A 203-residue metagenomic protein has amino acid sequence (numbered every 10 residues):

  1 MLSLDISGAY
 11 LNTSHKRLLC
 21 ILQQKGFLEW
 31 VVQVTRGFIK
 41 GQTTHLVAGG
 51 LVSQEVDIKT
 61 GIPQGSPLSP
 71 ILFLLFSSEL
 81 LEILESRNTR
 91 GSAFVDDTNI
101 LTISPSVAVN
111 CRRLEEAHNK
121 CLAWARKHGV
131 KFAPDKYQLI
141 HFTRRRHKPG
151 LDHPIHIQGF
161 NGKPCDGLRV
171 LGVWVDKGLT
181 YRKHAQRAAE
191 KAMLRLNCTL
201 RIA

Functional and structural regions predicted by a protein language model:
M1-P63, T102-I103: Conserved pre-catalytic core of RNA-dependent polymerases
D5, L22, T35, L46 (+9 more regions): Mobile genetic element proteins and their domesticated derivatives, centered on retroelements and DNA transposons
I6-K25, G61-I62, N99-R126, R144-R146 (+1 more regions): Catalytic palm subdomain of template-directed nucleic-acid polymerases, centered on the conserved carboxylate motif
W30-T35, V130-K136: Acidic/histidine metal-binding catalytic segments
G50, N119, K131-L168: Short, conserved micro-motifs composed of acidic
P70-P105: Active-site palm subdomain of RNA-directed nucleic acid polymerases
L72-F76, R113-A117, A188, A192-R195: Hydrophobic alpha-helical membrane-association signature
G159-A203: Basic, alpha-helical interaction scaffolds
